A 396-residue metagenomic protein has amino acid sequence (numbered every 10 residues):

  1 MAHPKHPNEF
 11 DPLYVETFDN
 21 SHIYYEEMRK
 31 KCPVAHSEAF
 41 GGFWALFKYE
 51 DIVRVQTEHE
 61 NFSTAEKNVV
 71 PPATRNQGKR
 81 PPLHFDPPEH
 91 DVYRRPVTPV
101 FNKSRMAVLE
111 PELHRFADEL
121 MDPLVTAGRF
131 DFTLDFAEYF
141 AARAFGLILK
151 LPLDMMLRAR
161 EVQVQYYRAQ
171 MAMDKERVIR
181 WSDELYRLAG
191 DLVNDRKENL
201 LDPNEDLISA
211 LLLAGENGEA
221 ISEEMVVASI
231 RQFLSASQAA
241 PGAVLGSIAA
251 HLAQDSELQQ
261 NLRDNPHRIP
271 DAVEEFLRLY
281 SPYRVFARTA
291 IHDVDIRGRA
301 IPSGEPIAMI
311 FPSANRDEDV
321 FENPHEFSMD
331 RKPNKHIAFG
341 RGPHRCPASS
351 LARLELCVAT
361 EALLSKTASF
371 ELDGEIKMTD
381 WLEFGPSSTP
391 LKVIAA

Functional and structural regions predicted by a protein language model:
M1-A396: Cytochrome P450
